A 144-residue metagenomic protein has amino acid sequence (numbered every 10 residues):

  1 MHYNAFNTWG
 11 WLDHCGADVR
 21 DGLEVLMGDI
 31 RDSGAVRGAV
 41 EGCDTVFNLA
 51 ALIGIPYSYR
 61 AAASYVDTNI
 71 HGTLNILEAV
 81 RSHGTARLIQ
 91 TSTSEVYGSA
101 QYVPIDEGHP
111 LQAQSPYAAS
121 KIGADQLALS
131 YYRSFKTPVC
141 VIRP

Functional and structural regions predicted by a protein language model:
M1-P144: N-terminal Rossmann-like NAD(P)+-binding domain of SDR-like oxidoreductases, especially those catalyzing
